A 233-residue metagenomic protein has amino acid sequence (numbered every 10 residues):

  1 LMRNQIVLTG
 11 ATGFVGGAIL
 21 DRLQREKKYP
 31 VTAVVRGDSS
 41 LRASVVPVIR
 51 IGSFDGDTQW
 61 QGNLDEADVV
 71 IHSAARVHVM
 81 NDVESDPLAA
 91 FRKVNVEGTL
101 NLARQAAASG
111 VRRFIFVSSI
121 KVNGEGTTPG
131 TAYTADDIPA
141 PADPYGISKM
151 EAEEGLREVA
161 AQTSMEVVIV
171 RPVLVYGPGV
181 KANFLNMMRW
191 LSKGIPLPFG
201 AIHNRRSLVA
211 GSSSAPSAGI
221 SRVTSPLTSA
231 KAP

Functional and structural regions predicted by a protein language model:
N4-E26: N-terminal Rossmann NAD(P)H-binding glycine-rich loop of SDR-like oxidoreductase domains
R50-E97, N101, Q105-A108, N123-E125: NAD(P)H-binding glycine-rich loop region in Rossmannoid oxidoreductase-like domains and their noncatalytic homologs
R92, V96, T131, A142-M150 (+2 more regions): Short-chain dehydrogenase/reductase
E97-P144: Conserved Rossmann-fold NAD(P)-dependent oxidoreductase catalytic core, especially the SDR/UDP-sugar
A140-V168: Active-site Tyr-X1-5-Lys
A160-I169, V173-S213: NAD(P)-dependent short-chain dehydrogenase/reductase
S214-P233: Mid/C-terminal beta-alpha module of Rossmann-like enzyme folds, strongest in SDR-family dehydrogenases/epimerases
